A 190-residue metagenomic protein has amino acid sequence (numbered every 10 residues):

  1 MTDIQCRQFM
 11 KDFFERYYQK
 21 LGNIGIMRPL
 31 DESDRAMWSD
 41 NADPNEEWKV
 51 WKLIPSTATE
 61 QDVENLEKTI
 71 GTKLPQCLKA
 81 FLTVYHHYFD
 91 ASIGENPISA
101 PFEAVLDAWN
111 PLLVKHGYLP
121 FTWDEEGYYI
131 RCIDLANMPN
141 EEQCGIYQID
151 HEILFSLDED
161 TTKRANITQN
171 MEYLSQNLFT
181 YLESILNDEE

Functional and structural regions predicted by a protein language model:
M1, E189-E190: C-terminal end-of-chain micro-motif
M1-L135: A surface-exposed partner-binding patch
D124, Y128-E189: A recognition module on extended beta-rich or small alphabeta surfaces enriched in W/G with H and D/E
